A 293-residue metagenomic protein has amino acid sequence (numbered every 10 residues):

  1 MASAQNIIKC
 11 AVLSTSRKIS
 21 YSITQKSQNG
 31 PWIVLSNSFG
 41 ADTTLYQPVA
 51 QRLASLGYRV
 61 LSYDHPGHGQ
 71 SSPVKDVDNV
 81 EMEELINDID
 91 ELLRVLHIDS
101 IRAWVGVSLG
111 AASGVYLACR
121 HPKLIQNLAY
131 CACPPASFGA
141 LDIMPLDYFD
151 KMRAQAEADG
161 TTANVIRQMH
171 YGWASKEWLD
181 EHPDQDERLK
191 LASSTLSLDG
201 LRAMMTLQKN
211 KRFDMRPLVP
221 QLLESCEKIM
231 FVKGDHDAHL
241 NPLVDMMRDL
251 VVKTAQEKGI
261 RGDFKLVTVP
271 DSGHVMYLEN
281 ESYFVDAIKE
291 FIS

Functional and structural regions predicted by a protein language model:
A2-K18: N-terminal cap/lid segment of alpha/beta-hydrolase-fold proteins
L13, R17-P73: Conserved HGGG/HGGXW glycine-rich cap/lid loop of the alpha/beta-hydrolase fold
Q47, S55, R59-V105, D286: Active-site loop/oxyanion-hole signature of alpha/beta-hydrolase fold enzymes
G106-G110, G114: Gly/Ala-rich beta-loop-alpha elbow adjacent to hydrolase catalytic centers
C119-R120, L124-A158: Flexible "cap/lid" loop of the alpha/beta hydrolase fold
G139-M144, G160-L223: Conserved alpha/beta-hydrolase catalytic His-Asp/Glu region
L223-S272: Conserved loop-alpha-helix segment in the C-terminal half of the alpha/beta-hydrolase fold that carries the catalytic
L266-V285: Catalytic histidine-centered segment of alpha/beta-hydrolase-like enzymes
